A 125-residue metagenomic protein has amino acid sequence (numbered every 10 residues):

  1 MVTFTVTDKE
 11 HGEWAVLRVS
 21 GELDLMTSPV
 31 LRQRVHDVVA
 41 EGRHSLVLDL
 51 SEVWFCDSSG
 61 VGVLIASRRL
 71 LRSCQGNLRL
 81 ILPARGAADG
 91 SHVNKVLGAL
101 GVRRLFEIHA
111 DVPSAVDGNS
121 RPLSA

Functional and structural regions predicted by a protein language model:
M1-W54, A66-A125: STAS-like cytosolic regulatory interaction modules
S59-G60: Helical "lid/switch" subdomain of P-loop NTPase nucleotide-binding domains
